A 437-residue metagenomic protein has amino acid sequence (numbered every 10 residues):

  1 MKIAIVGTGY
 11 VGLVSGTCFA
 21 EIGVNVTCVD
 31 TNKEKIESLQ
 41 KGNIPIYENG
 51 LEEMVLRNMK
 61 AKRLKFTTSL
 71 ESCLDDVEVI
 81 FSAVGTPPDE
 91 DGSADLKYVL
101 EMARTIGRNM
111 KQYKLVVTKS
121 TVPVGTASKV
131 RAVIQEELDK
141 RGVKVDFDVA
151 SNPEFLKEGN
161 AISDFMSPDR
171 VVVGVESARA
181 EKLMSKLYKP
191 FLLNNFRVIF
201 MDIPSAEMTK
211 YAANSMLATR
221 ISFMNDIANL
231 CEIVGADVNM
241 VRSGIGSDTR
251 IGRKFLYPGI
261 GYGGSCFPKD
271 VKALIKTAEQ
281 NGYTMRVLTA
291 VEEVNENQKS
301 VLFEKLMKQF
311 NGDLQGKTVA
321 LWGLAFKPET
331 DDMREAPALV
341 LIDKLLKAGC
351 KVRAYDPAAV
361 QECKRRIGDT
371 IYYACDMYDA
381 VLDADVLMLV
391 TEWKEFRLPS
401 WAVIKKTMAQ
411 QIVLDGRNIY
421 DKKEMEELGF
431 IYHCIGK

Functional and structural regions predicted by a protein language model:
M1-K437: Structural/interface elements that position substrates and couple domains in central-metabolism enzymes
